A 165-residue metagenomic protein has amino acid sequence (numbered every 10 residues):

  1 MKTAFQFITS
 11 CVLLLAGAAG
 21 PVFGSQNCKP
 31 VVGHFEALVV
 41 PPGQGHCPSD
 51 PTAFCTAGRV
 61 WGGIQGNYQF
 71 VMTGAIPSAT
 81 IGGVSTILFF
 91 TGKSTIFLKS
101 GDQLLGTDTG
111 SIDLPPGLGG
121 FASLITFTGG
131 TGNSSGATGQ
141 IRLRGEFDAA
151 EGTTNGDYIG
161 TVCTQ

Functional and structural regions predicted by a protein language model:
M1-T9: Bacterial N-terminal signal peptides that target proteins for export
T9-A18: Bacterial N-terminal signal peptides
F23-Q165: Beta-strand-enriched cores of mature, soluble protein domains
